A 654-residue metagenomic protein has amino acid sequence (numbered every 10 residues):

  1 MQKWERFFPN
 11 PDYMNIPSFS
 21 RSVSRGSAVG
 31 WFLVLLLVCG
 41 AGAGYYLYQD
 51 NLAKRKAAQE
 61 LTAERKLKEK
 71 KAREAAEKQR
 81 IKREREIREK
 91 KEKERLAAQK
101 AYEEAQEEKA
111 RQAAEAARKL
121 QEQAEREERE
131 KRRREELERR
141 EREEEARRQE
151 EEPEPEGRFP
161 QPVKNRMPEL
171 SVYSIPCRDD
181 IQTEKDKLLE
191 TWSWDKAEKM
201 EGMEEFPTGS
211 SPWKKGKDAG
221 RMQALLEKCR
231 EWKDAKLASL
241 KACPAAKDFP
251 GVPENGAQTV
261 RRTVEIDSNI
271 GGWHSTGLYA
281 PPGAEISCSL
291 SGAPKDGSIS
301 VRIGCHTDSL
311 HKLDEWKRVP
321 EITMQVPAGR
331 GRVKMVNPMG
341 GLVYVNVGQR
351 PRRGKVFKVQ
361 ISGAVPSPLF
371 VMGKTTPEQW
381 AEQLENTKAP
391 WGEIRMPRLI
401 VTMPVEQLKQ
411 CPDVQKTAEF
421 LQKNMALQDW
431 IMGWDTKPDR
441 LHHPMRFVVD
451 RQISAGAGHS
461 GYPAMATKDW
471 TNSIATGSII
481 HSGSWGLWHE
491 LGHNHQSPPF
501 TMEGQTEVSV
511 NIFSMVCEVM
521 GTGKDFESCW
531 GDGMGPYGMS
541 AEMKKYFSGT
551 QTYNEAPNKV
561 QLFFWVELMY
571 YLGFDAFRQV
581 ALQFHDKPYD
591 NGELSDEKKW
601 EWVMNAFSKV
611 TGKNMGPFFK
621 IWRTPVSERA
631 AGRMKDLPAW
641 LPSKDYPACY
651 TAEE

Functional and structural regions predicted by a protein language model:
F8-G26: Juxtamembrane low-complexity tails/linkers enriched in Ser/Thr-Pro and polybasic
L47-P153: Long, low-complexity, compositionally biased polyampholytic IDRs enriched for Lys/Glu and Gln/Arg
E151-A238, W391, P397-E406: Activation corresponds to long, low-complexity, non-globular regions
E154-P160, N165, E231-A235, A246 (+1 more regions): Beta/coil-rich, acidic/histidine-enriched accessory regions frequently appended to metallopeptidases
W232-P366: Beta-strand-enriched, solvent-exposed domains that form extended recognition/catalytic surfaces
Q349-I394: Exposed low-complexity, polar/acidic, P/S/T/G-rich flexible segments that act as propeptides, protease-susceptible
W380-Q383, T387-Y570, Q579-V580: Catalytic cores of extracellular degradative/oxidative enzymes
P536-A631, P642: Active-site-proximal alpha-helical
